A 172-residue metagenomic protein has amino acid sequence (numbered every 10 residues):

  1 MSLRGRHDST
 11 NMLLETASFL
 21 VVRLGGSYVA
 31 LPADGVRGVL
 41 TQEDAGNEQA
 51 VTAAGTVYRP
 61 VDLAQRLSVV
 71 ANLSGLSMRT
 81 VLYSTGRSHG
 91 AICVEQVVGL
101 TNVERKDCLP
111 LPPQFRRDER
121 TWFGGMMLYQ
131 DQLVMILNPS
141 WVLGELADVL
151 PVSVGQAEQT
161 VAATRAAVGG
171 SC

Functional and structural regions predicted by a protein language model:
M1-C172: An acidic, low-aromatic, low-complexity terminal/linker signal
